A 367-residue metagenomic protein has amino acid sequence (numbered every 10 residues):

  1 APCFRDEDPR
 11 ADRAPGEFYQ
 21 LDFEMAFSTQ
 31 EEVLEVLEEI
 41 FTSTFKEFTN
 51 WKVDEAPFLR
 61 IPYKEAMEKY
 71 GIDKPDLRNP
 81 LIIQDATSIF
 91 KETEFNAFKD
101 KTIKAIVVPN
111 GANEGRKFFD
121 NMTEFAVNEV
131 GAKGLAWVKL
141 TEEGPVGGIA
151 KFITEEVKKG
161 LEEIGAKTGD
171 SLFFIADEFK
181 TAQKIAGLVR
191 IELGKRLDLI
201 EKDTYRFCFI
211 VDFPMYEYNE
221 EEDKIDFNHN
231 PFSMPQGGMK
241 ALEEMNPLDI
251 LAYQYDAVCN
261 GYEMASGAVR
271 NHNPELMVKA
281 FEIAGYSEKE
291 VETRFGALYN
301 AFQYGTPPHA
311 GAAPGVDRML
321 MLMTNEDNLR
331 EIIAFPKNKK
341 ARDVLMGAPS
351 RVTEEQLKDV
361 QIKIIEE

Functional and structural regions predicted by a protein language model:
A1-E367: Class II aminoacyl-tRNA synthetase catalytic cores and aaRS-like
